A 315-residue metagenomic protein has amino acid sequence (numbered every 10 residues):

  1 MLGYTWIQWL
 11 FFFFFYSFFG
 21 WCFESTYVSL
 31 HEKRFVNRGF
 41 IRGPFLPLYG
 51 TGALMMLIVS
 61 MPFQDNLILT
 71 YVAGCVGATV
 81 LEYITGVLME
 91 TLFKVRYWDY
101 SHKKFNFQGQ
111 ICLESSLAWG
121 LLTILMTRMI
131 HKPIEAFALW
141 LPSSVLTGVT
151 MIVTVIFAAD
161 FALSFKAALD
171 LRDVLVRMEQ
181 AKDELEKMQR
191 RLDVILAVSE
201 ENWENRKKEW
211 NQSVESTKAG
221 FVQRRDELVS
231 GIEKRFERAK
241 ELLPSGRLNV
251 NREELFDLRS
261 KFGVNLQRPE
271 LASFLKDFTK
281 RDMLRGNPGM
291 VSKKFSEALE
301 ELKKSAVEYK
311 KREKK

Functional and structural regions predicted by a protein language model:
M1-K315: Aromatic-rich, lipid-facing transmembrane alpha helices and their immediate juxtamembrane interface loops in integral
